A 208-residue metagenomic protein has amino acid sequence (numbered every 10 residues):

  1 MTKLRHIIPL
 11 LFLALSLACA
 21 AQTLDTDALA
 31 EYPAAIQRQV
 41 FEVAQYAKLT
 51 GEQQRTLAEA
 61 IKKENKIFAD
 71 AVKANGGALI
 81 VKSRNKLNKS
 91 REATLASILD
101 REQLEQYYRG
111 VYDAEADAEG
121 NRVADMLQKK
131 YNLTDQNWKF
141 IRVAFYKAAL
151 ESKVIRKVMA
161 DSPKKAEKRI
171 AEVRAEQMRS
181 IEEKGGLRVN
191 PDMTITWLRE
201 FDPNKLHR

Functional and structural regions predicted by a protein language model:
M1-D27: Bacterial Sec-dependent N-terminal signal peptides
Q22-R208: Charge-rich (acidic/polar
